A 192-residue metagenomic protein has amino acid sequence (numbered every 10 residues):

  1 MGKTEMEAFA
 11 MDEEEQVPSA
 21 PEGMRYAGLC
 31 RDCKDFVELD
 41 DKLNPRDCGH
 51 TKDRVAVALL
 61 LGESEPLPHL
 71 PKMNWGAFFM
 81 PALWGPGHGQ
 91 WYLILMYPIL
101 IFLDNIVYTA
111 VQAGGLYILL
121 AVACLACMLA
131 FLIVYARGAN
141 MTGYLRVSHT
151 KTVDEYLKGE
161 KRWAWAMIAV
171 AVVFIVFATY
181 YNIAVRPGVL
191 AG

Functional and structural regions predicted by a protein language model:
E5, F9-D12, V17-L67, I101-G192: Transmembrane helix recognition focused on a "late"/terminal membrane span
A56-M96: Membrane interfacial helix-start motif at the N-side
